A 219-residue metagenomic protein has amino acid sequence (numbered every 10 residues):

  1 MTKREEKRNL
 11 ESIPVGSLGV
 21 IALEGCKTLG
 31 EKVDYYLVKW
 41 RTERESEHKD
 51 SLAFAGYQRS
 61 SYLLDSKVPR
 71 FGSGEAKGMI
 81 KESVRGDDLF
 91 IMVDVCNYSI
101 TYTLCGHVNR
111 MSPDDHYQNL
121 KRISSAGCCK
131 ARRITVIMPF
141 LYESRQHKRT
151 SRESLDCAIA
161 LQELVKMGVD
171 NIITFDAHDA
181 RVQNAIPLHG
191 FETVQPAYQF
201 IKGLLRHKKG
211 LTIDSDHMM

Functional and structural regions predicted by a protein language model:
M1-M219: PRPP-associated nucleotide enzymes
